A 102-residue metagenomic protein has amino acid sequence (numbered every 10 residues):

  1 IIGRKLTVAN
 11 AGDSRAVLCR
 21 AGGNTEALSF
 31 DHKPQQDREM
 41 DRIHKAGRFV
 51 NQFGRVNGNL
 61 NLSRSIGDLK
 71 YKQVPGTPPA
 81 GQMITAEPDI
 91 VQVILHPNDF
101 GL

Functional and structural regions predicted by a protein language model:
I1-L102: PP2C/PPM-type serine/threonine phosphatase catalytic core, specifically the conserved beta-strand-loop-alpha-helix
